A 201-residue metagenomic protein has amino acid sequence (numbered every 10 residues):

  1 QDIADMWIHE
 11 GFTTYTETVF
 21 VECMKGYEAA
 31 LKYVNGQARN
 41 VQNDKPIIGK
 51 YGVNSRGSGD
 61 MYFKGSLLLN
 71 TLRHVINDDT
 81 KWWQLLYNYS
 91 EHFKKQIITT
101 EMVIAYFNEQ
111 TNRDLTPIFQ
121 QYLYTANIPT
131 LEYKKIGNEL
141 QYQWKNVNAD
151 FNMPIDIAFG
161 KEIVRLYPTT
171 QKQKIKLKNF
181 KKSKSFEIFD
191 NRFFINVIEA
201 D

Functional and structural regions predicted by a protein language model:
Q1-L31, L86: Zinc-dependent metallopeptidase catalytic helix centered on the HExxH motif and its immediate flanking segment
A4, S58-L140: Amphipathic alpha-helical substructures
A4-E10, Q84-N88, M153-D156, A200-D201: Composition- and surface-driven signal marking solvent-exposed, interaction-prone regions in large proteins
E10-F12, Y51-G52, I97, I198: Solvent-exposed, flexible loop/coil residues
N35-K50: Active-site-adjacent bridging/hinge elements
K45, V53-Y62: Catalytic-site signature segments of enzymes, centered on catalytic residues
L115-T116, L131, K135-N191: Beta-strand-rich binding/interaction modules
D190-A200: Short acidic/polar inter-strand loop motif in beta-rich domains
